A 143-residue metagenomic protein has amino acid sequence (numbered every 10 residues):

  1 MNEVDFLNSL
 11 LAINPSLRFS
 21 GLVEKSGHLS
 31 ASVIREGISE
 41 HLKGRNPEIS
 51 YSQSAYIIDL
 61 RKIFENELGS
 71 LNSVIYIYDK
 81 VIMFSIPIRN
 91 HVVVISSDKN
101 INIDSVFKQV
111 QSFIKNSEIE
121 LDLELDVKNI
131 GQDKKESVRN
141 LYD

Functional and structural regions predicted by a protein language model:
M1-D143: Non-catalytic interaction/Regulatory regions outside core domains
